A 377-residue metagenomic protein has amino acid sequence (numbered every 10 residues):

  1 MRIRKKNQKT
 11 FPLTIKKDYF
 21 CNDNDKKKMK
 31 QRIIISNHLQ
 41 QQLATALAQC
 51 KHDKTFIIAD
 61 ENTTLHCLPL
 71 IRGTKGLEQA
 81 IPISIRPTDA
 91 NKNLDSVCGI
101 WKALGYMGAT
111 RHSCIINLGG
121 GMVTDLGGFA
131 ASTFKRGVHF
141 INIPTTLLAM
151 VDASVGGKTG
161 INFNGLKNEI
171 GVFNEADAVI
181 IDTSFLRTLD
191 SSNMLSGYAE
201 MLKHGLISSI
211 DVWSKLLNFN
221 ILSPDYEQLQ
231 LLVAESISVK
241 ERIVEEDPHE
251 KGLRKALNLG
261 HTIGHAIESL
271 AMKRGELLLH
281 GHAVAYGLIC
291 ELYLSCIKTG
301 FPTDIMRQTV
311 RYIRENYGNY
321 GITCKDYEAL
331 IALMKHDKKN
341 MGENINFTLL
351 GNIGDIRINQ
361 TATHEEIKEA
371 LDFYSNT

Functional and structural regions predicted by a protein language model:
K5-T10, K17, K27-K28: Polybasic, lysine-rich low-complexity intrinsically disordered segments
Y19, K27-C114: ATP/NTP phosphate-donor binding region
M122-F129, M150, A266: Short glycine/serine/threonine-rich phosphate/pyrophosphate-binding segments that cradle anionic phosphate groups
F129-L222: A glycine/threonine-rich phosphate-anchoring loop and its flanking beta-alpha core in nucleotide/phosphate-binding
M201, T303-T377: C-terminal charged capping/lid subdomain of soluble metabolic enzymes
K215-E328: Active-site segments that bind and position negatively charged phosphate/pyrophosphate groups
